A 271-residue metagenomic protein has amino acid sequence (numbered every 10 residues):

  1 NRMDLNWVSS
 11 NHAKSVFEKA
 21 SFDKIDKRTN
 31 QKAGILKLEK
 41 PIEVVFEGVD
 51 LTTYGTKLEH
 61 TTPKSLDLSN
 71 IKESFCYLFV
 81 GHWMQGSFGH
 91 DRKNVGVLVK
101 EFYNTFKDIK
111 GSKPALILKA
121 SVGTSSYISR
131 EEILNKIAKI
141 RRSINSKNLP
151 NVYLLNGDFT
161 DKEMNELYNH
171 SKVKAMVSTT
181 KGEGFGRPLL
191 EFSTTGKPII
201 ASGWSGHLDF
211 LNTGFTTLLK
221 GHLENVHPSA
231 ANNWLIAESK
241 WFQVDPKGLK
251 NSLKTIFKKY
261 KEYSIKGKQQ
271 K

Functional and structural regions predicted by a protein language model:
D4, F75, K172-K174: Conserved acidic residues
D4-P41, V49-T52, T56: A short, active-site helix/loop in glycosyltransferases that binds the activated sugar's phosphate group
L51-E163: Conserved catalytic-core segment of nucleotide-activated headgroup transferases in glycan assembly
E166-G184, T194-K197: Acidic donor-binding loop of glycosyltransferase active sites
G186-L189, W204: Short glycine/serine-rich donor-binding loops of glycosyltransferases
P198-A201, T217-L219: Short hydrophobic beta-strand element within catalytic cores of glycosyltransferases and related nucleotide-activated
L208-T255: Change "using UDP/GDP/dTDP sugars" to "using nucleotide sugars
G248, K254-T255, E262-K271: A short, well-ordered alpha-helix in the C-terminal region of glycosyltransferases
